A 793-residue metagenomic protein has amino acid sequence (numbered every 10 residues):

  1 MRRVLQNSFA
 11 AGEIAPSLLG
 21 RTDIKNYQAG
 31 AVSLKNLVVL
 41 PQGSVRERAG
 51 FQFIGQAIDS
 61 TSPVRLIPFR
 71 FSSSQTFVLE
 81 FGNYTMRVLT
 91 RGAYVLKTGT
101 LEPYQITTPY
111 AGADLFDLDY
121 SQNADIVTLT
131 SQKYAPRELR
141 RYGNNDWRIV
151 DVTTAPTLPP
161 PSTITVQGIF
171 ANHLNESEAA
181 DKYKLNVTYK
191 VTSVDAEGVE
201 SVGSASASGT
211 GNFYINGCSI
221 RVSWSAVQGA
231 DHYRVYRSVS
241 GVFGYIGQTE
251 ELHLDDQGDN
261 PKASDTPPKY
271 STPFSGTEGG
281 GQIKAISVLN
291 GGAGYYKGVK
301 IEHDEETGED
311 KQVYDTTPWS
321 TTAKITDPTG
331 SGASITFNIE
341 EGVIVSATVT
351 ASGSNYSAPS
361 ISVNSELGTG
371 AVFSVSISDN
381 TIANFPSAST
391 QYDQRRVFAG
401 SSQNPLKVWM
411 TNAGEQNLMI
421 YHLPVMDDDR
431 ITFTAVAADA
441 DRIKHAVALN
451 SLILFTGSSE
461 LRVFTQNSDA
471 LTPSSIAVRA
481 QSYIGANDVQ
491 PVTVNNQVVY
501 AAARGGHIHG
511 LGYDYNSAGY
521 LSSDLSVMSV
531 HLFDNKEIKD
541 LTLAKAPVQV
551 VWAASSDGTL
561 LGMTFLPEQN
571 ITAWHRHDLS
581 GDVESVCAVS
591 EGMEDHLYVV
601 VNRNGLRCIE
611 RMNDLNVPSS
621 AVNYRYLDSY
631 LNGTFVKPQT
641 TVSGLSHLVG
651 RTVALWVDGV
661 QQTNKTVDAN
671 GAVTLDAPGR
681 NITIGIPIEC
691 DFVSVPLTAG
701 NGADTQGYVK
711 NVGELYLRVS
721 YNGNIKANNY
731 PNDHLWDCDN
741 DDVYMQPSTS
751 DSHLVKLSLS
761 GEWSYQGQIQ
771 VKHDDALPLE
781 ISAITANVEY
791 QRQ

Functional and structural regions predicted by a protein language model:
M1-L101, E138, Y142-N144, V150-T165 (+8 more regions): N-terminal beta-propeller domains
P109-Q122, S271-F274, R442, T674-D676 (+2 more regions): Beta-sandwich interaction modules
A113-P159, S240, Y245: Hydrophobic or amphipathic alpha-helical targeting/insertion segments
L115-Y120, S389, R395, Q403 (+1 more regions): Beta-sheet-dominated scaffold domains
H173-K182, I215-A230: Conserved aromatic anchor
Y183-G198, D231-R234, D256-Y270: Beta-strand-rich modules
S271-G276, Y356-S357, S378-D379, D668-G700 (+2 more regions): Surface-exposed interaction regions enriched in Ser/Thr/Asp/Glu that occur as long low-complexity tracts or repetitive
G276-D379: Conserved, function-critical positions that sit in or immediately flank catalytic and ligand-binding motifs
